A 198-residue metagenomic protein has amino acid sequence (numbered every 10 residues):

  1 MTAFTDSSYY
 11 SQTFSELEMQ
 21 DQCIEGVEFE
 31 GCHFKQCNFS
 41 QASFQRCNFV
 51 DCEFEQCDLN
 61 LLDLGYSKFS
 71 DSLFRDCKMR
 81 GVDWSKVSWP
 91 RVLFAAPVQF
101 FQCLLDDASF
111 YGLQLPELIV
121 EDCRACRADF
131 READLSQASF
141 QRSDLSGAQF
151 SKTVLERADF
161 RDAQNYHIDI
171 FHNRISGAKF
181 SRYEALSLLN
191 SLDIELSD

Functional and structural regions predicted by a protein language model:
M1-D198: Tandem repeat scaffolds
